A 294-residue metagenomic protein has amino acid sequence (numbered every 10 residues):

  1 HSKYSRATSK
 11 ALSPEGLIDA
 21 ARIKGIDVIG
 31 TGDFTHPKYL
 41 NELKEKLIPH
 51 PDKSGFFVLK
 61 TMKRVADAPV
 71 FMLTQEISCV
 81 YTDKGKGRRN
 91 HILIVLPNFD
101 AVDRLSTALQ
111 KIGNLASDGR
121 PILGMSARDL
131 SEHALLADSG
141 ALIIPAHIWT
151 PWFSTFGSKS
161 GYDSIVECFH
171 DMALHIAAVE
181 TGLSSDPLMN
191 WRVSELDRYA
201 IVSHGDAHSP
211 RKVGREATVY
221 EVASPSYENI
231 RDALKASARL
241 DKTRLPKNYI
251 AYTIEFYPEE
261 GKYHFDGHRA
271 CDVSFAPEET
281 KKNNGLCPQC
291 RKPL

Functional and structural regions predicted by a protein language model:
H1, I29-T31, F71-Q75, I143-P145 (+2 more regions): Hydrophobic faces of well-ordered beta-strands that scaffold small-molecule active sites in alpha/beta enzyme cores
S2-A11: Acidic/histidine-rich helix-loop elements that form or flank divalent-metal/phosphate-binding sites at the catalytic
K10-L12, L43-P49, S158-D163, E195-L196 (+1 more regions): Short secondary-structure boundary/capping segments
I18-Y39, L142-I144, A178: Divalent metal-dependent hydrolysis catalytic cores, especially in the metallo-beta-lactamase
D19, P37, E45-I48, L59-K63 (+7 more regions): C-terminal functional module detector
T35-H36, I77-C79, H147-T150, L183-S185 (+1 more regions): Active-site-proximal loop/turn and secondary-structure-junction residues that shape catalytic pockets, frequently
L40-A177: Extended substrate/RNA-proximal surfaces in nucleic-acid metabolism proteins
Y162-V213: Internal metal/ion-chelating core segments
